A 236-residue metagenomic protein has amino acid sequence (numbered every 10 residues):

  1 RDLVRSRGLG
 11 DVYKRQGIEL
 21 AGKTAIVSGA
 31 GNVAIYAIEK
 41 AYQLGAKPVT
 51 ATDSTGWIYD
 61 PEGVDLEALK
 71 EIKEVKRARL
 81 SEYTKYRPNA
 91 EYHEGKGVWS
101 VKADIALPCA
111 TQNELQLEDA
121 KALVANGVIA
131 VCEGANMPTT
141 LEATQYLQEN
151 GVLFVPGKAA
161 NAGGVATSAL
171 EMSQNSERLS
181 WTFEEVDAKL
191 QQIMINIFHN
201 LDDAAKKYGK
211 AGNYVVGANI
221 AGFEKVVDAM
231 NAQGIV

Functional and structural regions predicted by a protein language model:
R1-Y13: Single conserved hydrophobic/aromatic residue that forms the stacking wall/gate of nucleotide- or nucleobase-binding
D2, A46-K47, V152: Short phosphate-binding/catalytic loops that engage adenosine nucleotides
D11-S100: Glycine-rich phosphate/diphosphate-binding loop of Rossmann-like nucleotide-binding domains
V33-A37, E114-E118, T139-L141, A162-G164: Short glycine/serine/threonine-rich phosphate/pyrophosphate-binding segments that cradle anionic phosphate groups
G95-A103, E114-A130: Rossmann-fold NAD(P) dinucleotide-binding segment
L107-C109, G134: Short, well-ordered coil/turn residues at beta-beta hairpins and beta-strand->alpha-helix junctions within
V124-V236: Adenosine-phosphate binding glycine-rich loop
